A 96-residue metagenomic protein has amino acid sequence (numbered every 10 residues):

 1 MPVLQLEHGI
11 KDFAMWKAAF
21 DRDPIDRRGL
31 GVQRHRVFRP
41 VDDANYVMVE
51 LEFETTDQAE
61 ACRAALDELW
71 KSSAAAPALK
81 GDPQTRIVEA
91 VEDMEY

Functional and structural regions predicted by a protein language model:
M1-L4: Short structural boundary motif marking the start of a folded domain
E7-G9, E50-E52: Short hydrophobic/aromatic beta-strand micro-patches that form the beta-sheet surface supporting nucleotide- or nucleic
M15-R36, E52-I87: An amphipathic, aromatic/His-enriched active-site/gating alpha helix that lines ligand/cofactor pockets
F38-A44: A short beta-turn/loop motif at secondary-structure boundaries
N45-V49: Amphipathic, hydrophobic secondary-structure cores in small proteins
I87-Y96: Short, low-order "capping/linker" segments at domain edges
